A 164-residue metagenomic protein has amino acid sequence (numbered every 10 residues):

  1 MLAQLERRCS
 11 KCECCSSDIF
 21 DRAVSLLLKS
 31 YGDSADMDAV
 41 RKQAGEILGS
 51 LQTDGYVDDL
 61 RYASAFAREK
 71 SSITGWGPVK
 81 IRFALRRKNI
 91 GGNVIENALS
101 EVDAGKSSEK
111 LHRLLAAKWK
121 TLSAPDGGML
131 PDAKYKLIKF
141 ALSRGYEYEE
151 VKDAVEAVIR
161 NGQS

Functional and structural regions predicted by a protein language model:
M1-S164: An alpha-helical, amphipathic repeat domain used for nucleic-acid recognition, typified by the mTERF helical solenoid
